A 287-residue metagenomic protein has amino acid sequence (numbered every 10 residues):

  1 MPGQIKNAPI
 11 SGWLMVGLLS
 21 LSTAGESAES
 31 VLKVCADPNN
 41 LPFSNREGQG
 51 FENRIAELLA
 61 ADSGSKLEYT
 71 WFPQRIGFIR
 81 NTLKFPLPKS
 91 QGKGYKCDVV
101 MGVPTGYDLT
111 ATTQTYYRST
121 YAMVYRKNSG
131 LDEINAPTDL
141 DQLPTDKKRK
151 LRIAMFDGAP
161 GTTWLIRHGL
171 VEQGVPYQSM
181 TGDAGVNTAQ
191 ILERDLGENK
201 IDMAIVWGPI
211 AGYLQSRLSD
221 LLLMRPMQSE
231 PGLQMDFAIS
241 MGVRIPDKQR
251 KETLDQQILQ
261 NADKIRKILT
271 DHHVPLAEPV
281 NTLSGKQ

Functional and structural regions predicted by a protein language model:
M1-N7: N-terminal secretory signal peptides that target proteins for export/translocation
S11-S22: Bacterial N-terminal signal peptides
A28-V103, Y107-D108, D183-V186, E198 (+1 more regions): Extracytoplasmic small-molecule ligand-binding "clamshell" domains of the periplasmic binding protein/Venus flytrap
D37-N40, R118-A122, G130, S216-I258 (+1 more regions): Periplasmic-binding protein-like
P38-L41, G48-A61, M123-N187, P209: Bilobed "Venus flytrap"/periplasmic-binding protein-like clamshell domains and structurally analogous long
F51, I55, I245-K264, I268: Short amphipathic alpha-helical coupling segments at ligand-binding clamshell hinges and other catalytic/signaling
K66, R149-K150, F156-Q173, Q256-Q287: Ligand-binding clefts/hinges and TM-proximal coupling segments of bilobed small-molecule sensing domains
Y69-D146, M227-Q234: Acidic, polar ligand-binding/catalytic clefts
